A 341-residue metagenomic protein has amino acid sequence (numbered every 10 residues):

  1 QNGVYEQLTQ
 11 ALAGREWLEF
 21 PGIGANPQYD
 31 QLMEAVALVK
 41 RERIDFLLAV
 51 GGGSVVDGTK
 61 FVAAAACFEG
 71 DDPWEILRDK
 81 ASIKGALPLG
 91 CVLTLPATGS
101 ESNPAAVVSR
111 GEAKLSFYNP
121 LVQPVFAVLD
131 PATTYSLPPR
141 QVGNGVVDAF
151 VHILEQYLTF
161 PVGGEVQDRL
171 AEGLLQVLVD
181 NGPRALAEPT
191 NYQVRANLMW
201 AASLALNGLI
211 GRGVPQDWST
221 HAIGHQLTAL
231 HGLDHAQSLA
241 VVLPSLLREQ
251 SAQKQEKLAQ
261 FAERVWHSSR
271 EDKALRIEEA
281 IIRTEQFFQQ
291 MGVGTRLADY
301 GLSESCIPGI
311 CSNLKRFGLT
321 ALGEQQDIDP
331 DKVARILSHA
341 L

Functional and structural regions predicted by a protein language model:
Q1-F46, L297-A298: ATP/NTP phosphate-donor binding region
E34-V36, V55-E69, S102-N103: Short Gly/Thr/Asp-enriched flexible loops that form oxyanion-binding sites at enzyme active sites
I44-K60, T94-S100, L230-L233: Glycine/serine-rich anion-binding loops at beta->alpha junctions that coordinate negatively charged ligand groups
F68-R169, Q260: A glycine/threonine-rich phosphate-anchoring loop and its flanking beta-alpha core in nucleotide/phosphate-binding
F150-L154, R195-L206, L243, T284 (+3 more regions): Short alpha-helical scaffolding segments that buttress acidic/His motifs in well-ordered protein cores
Q156, F160-E278, I282-R283: Active-site segments that bind and position negatively charged phosphate/pyrophosphate groups
L258, V265-L341: C-terminal charged capping/lid subdomain of soluble metabolic enzymes
